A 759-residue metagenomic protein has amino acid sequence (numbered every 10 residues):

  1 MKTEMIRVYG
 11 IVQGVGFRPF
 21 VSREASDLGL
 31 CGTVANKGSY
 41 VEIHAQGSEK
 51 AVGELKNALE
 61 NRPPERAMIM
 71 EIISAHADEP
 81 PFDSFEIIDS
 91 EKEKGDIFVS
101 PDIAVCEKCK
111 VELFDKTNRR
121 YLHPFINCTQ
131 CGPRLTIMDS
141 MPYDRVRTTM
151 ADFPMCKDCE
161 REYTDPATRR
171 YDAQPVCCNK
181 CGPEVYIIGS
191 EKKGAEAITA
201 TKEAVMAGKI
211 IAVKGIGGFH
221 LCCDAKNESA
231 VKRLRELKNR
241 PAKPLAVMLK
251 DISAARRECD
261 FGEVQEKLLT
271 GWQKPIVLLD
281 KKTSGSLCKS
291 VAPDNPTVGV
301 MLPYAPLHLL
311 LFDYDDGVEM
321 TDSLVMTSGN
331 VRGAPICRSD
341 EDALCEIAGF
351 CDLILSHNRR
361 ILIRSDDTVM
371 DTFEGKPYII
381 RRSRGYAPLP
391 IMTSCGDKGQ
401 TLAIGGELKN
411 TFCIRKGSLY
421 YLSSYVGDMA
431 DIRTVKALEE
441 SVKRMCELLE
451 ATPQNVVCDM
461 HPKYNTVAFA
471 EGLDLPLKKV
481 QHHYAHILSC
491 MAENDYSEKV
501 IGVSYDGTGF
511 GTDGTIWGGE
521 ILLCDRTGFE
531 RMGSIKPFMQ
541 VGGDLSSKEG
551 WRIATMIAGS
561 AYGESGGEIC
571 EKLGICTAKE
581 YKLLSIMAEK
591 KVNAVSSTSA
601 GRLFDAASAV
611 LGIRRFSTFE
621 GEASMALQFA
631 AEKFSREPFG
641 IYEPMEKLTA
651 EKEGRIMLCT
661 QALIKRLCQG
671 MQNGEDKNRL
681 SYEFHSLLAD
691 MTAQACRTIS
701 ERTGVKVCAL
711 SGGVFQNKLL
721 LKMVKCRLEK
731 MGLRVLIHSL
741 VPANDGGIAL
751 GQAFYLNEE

Functional and structural regions predicted by a protein language model:
M1-P175, N179-G182: Intrinsically disordered, low-complexity, mixed-charge
R62, E162, D316, M320-C395 (+2 more regions): Internal gly/pro-rich beta-alpha loop/helix module that stabilizes soluble enzyme cofactors or their anionic handles
H76, G218-K281: A phosphate-binding glycine/aspartate-rich beta-alpha loop in the early core of alpha/beta enzymes
E160, P175, G182-E184, G406-R444 (+2 more regions): A contiguous, well-structured pocket-lining segment that forms one wall/lid of small-molecule binding clefts in soluble
A212, E450-P462, T703-V714: Short glycine-rich phosphate-binding loop at a beta-alpha junction
R256-F261, L310, I336-A343, D367-T368 (+2 more regions): Conserved phosphate-binding catalytic cores of ATP/NTP-utilizing and phosphoryl-transfer enzymes
D459, D474-H486, V707-S711, K718 (+1 more regions): Conserved phosphate-binding/catalytic loops in two-lobed NTP-binding clefts
H483-Y505, G509-G511, G550-G559, S686 (+1 more regions): Glycine-rich phosphate-binding/hydrolytic loop that grips phosphoryl groups
